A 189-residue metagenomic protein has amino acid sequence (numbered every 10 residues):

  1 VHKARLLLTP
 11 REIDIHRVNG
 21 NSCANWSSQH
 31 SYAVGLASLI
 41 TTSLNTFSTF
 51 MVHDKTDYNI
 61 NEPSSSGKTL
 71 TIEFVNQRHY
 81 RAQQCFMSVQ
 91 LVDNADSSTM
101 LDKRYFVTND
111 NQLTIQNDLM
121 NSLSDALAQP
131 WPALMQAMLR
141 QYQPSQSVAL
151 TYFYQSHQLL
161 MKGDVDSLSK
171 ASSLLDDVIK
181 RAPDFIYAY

Functional and structural regions predicted by a protein language model:
H2-L8, V34-M161, V165-K170: Catalytic-center loop of serine/cysteine hydrolases
A4-W26: Short beta-strand segments enriched in small/hydrophobic residues
W26-V34: Glycine- and acidic-residue-enriched helix-capping/strand-helix junction motifs
D177-V178: Canonical positions in the second alpha-helix
